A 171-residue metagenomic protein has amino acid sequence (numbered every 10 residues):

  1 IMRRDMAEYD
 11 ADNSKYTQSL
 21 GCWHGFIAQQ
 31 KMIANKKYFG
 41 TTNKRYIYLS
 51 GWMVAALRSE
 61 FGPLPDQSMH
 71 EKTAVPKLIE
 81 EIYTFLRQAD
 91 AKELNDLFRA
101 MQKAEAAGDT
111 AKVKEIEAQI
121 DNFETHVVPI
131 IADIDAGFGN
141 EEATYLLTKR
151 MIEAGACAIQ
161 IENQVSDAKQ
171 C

Functional and structural regions predicted by a protein language model:
I1-C171: Alpha/beta enzyme core
